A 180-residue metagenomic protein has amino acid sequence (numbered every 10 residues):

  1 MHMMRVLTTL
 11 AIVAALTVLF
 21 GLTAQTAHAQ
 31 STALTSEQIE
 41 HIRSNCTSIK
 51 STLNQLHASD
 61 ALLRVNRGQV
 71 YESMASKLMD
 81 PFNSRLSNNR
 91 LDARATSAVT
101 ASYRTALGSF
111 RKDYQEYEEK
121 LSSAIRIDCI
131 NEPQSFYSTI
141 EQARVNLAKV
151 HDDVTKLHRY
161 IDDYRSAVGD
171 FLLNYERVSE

Functional and structural regions predicted by a protein language model:
M1-A11: Bacterial N-terminal signal peptides that target proteins for export
T17-T26: C-terminal segment of classical bacterial N-terminal signal peptides
S31-E72, D128-E180: C-terminal amphipathic alpha-helix
M74, L78, V99, Y103-A106 (+2 more regions): Stable alpha-helical elements in mature extracytoplasmic
P81-L107, E116-I130: Short, solvent-exposed, charged loop/turn and helix-capping segments that join or cap alpha-helices on peripheral
F110: Gly/serine-rich nucleotide phosphate-binding loop at the start of the catalytic core of nucleotide/ADP-ribose-handling
